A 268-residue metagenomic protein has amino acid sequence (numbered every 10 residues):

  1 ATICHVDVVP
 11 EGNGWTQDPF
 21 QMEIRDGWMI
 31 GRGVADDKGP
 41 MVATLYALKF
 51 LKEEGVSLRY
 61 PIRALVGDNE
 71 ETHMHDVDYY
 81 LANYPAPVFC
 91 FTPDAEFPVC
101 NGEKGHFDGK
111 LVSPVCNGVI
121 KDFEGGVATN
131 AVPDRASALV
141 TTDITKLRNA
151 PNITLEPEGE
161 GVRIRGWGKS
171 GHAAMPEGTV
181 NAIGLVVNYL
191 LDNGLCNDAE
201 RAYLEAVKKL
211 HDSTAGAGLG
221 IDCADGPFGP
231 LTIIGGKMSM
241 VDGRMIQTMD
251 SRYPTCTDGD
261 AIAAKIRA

Functional and structural regions predicted by a protein language model:
A1-R32, E53-L58: Acidic/His- and Gly-rich active-site-bordering loop/insert found across diverse amide/peptide-bond hydrolases
I3-G12, C100, K104, N149-P151 (+1 more regions): An acidic intrinsically disordered interaction segment
C4-V6, V34, D68-N69, P93-E96 (+4 more regions): Fold-independent oxyanion-binding glycine-rich loops and adjacent beta-strand/coil segments at enzyme active sites
D7-E11, N69, P254-C256: Short coil/turn motifs at secondary-structure junctions
M29-V42, P176-G184: Short, conserved micro-motifs enriched in small and acidic residues
D37-C116, S213-P227: Acidic/histidine-rich catalytic neighborhood of metal-dependent amide-processing enzymes
D108, V112-A268: Metal-dependent amide/peptide-bond hydrolase catalytic core, centered on the "pita-bread" metallohydrolase fold
